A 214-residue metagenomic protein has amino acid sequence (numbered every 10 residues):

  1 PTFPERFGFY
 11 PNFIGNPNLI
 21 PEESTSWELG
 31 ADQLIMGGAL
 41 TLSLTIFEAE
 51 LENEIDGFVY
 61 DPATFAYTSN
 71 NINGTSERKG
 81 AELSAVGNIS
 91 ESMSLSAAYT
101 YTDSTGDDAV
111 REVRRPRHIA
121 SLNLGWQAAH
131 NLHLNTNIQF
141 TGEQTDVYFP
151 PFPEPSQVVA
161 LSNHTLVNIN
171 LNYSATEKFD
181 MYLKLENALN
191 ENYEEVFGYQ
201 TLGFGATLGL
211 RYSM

Functional and structural regions predicted by a protein language model:
P1-E28, A39-L42, I46-S69, Q139-E154 (+1 more regions): Surface-exposed extracellular loop regions of Gram-negative outer-membrane beta-barrel proteins, predominantly
P17-E23, N70-E77, A109-I119, S156-N163 (+1 more regions): Replace "Gram-negative outer membrane beta-barrel proteins" with "bacterial and organellar outer membrane beta-barrel
N18, E28-D32, S43-T45, E82-S84 (+6 more regions): Outer-membrane beta-barrel architecture
I20, I35, N88-S90, R115 (+4 more regions): Surface-exposed coil/turn segments at beta-strand junctions on protein surfaces, enriched
I35-G37, A175-E177, M214: A generic beta-sheet turn/junction motif
T45, P153-L161, N168-N172, F179: Short, glycine/charged-rich beta-strand-loop motifs at protein surfaces that mediate ligand recognition and catalysis
F47-E50, N70-F149, K178-D180, L189 (+1 more regions): Gram-negative outer-membrane beta-barrel transporters
L202-M214: Outer-membrane beta-barrel "beta-signal"
